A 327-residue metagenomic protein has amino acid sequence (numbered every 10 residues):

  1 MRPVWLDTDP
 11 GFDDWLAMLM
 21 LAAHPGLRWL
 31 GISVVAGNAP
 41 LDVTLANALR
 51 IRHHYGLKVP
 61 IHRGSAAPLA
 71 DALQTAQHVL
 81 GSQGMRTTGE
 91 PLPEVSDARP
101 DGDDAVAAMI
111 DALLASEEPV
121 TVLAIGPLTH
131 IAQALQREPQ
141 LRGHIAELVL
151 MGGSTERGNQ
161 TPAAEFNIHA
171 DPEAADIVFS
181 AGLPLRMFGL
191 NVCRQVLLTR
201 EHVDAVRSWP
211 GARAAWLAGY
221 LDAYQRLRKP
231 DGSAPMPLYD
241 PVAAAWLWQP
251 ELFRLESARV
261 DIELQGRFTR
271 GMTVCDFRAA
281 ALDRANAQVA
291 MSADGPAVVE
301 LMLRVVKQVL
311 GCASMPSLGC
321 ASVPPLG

Functional and structural regions predicted by a protein language model:
M1, M20-A23, R28-W29, H169-D171 (+1 more regions): Conformational coupling and interaction surfaces
M1-R50, E90-Q195, R200: Active-site histidine-anchored catalytic micro-motif
A39-V43, L69-A70, S154-R157, D261-R278: Short, mixed-charge aromatic SLiMs
L45-A115, A285-L303: Metal-dependent C-N hydrolase catalytic cores
H53-L57, A66, L114-E118, Q136-Q140 (+7 more regions): Generic secondary-structure signature for well-ordered alpha-helical cores
I61, V178, A244: A residue-level signal for conserved active-site and pocket-lining positions in enzyme catalytic cores
Q74-S82, P162-E165, V203-D204: Short, surface-exposed amphipathic charged segments that create phosphate/polyanion-binding patches used for binding
M85, F166, I262: Short clusters of hydrophobic/aromatic residues that line enzyme substrate/ligand-binding pockets
